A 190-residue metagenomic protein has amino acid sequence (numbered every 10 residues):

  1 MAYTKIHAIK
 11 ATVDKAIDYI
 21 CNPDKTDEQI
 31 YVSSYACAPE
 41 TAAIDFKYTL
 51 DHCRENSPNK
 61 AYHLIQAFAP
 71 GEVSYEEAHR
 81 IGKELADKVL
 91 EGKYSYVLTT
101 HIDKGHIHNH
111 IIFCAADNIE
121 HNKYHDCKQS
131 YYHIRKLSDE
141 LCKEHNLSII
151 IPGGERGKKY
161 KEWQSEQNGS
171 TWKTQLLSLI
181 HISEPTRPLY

Functional and structural regions predicted by a protein language model:
M1-S183, R187: N-terminal nicking endonuclease/strand-transfer module with a His-rich metal-binding environment and a catalytic Tyr
